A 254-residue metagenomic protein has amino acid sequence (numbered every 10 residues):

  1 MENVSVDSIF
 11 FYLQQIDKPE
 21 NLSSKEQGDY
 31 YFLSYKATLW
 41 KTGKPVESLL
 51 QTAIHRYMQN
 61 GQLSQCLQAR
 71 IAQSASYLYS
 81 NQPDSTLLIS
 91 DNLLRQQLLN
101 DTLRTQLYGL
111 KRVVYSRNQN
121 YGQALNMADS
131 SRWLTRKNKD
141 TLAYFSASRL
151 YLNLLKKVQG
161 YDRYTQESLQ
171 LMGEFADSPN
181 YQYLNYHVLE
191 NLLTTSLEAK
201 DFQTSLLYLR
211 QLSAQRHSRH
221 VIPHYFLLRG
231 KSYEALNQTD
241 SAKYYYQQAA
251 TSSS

Functional and structural regions predicted by a protein language model:
M1-S254: A "functional boundary" signal
